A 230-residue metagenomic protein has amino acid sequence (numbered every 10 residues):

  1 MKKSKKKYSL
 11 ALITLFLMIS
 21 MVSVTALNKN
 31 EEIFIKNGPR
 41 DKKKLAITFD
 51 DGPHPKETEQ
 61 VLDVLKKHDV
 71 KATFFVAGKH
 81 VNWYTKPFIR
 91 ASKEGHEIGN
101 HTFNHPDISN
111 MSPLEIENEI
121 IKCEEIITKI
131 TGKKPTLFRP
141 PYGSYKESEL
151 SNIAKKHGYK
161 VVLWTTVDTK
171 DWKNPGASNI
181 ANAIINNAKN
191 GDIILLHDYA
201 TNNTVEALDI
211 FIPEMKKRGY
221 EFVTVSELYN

Functional and structural regions predicted by a protein language model:
M1-I47, D63-A72, K189-N230: Terminal accessory/targeting
S9-L12, Y84, I180: Hydrophobic alpha-helical segments and their boundary regions
L10, K36, A77, I98 (+3 more regions): Intrinsically disordered, low-complexity regions enriched in small/polar residues
I19-S20, D41-I47, F75-V81, P135-Y142 (+1 more regions): Short, mixed-charge, low-aromatic patches
N28-M111, E115-K122, I126: Active-site beta->alpha N-cap acidic-glycine motif
T48, G99, R139, L195-L196: Generic enzyme active-site microenvironment
Q60, P106-I193, Y199-E221, S226-N230: Catalytic domains of cell-wall/extracellular-matrix polysaccharide-remodeling enzymes, centered on de-N-acetylation
